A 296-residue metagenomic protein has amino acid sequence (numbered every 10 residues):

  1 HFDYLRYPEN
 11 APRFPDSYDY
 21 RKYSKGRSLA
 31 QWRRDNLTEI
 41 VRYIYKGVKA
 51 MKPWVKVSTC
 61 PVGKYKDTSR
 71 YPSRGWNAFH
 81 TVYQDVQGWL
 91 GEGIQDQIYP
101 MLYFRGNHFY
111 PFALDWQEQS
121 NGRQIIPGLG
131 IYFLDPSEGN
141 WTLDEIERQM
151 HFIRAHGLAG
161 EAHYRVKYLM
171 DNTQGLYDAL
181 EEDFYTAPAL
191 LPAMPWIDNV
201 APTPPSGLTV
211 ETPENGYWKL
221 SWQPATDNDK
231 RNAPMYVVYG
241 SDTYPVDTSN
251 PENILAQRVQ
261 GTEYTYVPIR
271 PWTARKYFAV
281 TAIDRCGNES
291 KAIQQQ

Functional and structural regions predicted by a protein language model:
H1-G88, E92-I94: Polysaccharide-binding and catalytic clefts of secreted carbohydrate-active enzymes
L5-E9, L134, R285: Structural signature of outer-membrane beta-barrel domains
V55-G75, F112-R148: Active-site clefts of carbohydrate-active enzymes
Y83-F109, R123-W196: Substrate-binding cleft of secreted/luminal carbohydrate-active enzymes
G175-R231, C286-Q296: Pro/Thr/Ser/Gly-rich low-complexity, intrinsically disordered linker/stalk tracts
A225-P251, R275: Solvent-exposed loop/turn segments flanking beta-strands in beta-repeat/beta-sandwich domains
L255-G261: Short beta-strand segments within Ig-like beta-sandwich modules, predominantly Fibronectin type-III
Y266-E289: Beta-strand-rich modules
